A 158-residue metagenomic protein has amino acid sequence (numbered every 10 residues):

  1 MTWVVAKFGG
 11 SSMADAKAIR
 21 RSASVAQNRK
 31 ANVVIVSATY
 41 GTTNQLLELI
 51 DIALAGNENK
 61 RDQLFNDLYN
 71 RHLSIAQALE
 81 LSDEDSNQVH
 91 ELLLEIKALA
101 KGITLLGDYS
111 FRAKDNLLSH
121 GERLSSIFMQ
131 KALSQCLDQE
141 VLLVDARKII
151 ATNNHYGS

Functional and structural regions predicted by a protein language model:
M1-S158: Nucleotide/pyrophosphate-binding catalytic subdomain
